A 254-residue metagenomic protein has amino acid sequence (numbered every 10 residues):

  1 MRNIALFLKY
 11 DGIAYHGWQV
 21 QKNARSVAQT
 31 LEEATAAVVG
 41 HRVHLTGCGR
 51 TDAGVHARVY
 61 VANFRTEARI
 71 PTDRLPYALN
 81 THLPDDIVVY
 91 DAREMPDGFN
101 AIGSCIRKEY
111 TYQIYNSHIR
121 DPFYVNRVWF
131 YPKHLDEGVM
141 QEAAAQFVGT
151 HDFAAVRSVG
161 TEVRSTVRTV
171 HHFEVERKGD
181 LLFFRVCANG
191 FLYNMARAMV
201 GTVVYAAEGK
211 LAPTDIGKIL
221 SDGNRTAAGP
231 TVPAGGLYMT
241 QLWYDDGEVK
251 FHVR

Functional and structural regions predicted by a protein language model:
M1-R254: Structured-RNA-binding interfaces characteristic of tRNA pseudouridine synthases
